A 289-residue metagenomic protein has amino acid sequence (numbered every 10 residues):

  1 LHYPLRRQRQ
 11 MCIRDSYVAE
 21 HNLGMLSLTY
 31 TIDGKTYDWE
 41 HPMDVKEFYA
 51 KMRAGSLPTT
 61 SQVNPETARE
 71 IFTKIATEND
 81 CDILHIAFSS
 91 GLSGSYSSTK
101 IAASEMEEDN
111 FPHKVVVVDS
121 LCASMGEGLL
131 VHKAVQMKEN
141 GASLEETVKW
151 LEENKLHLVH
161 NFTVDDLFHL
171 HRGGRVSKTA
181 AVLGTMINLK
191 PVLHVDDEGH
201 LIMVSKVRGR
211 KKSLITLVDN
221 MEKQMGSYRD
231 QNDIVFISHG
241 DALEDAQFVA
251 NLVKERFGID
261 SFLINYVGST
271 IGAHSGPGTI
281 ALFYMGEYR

Functional and structural regions predicted by a protein language model:
L1-R9, I13: Single conserved hydrophobic/aromatic residue that forms the stacking wall/gate of nucleotide- or nucleobase-binding
R6, I83-H85, V267-T270: Short glycine-aspartate micro-motif
Q10, R14-T67: N-terminal glycine-rich anion-binding loop in soluble enzyme alpha/beta folds
Y17-T31, T73, G91-S95, T99-S104 (+4 more regions): Mixed-charge interfacial surface used for oligomerization/domain docking and macromolecular partner engagement
S56-E66, A87-G94, L121-C122: Short coil/turn segments at secondary-structure boundaries
L57, T77-N79, D241: N-terminal/domain-start segments enriched in small and hydrophobic, helix-friendly residues, covering either
T67-T99: N-terminal glycine-rich phosphate/adenylate-binding segment common to multiple enzyme folds
